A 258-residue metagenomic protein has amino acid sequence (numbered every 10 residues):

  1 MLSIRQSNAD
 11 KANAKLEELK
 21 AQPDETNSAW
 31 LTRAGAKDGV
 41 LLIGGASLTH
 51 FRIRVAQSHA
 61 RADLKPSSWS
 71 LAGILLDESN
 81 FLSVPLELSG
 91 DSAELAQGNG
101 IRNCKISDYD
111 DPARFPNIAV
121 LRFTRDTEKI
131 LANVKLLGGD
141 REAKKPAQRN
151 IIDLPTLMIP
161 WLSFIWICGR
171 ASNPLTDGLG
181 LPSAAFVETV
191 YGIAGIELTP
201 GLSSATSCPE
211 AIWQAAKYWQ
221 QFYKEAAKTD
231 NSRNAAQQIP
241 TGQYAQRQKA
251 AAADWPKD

Functional and structural regions predicted by a protein language model:
M1-D258: Cysteine-nucleophile amide-bond enzymes
